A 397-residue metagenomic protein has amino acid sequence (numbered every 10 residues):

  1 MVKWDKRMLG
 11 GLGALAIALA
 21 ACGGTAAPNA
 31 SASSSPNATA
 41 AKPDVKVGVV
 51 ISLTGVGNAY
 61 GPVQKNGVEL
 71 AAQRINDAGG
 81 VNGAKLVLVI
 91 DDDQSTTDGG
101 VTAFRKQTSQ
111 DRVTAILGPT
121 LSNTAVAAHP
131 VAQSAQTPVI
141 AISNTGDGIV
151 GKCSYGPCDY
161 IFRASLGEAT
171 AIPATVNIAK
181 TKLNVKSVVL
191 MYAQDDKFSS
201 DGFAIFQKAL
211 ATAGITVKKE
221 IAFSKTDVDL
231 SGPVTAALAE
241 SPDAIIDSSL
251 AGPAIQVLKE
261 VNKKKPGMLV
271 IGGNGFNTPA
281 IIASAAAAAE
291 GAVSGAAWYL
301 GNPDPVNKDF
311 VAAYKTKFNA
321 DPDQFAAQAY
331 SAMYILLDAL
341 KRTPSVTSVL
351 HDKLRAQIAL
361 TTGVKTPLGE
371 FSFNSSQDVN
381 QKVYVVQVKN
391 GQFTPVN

Functional and structural regions predicted by a protein language model:
C22-A32: Bacterial lipoprotein signal-peptidase II cleavage site
T39-G67, D91-D98, T120-L121, M191-S200 (+2 more regions): Extracytoplasmic "Venus flytrap"
L53, G156-A222, A244, L336: An alpha-beta-alpha
A59-V63, A78-K152, F223-L230, P253-I255 (+1 more regions): Beta-alpha junction/loop-to-helix N-cap segments that form part of ligand/metal-binding clefts
G100, R163-V188, S200, L230-S231 (+4 more regions): Hydrophobic alpha-helical segments within soluble ligand-binding/sensing domains
A132, G202-G295: Extracellular/periplasmic bilobed ligand-binding domains
L258-Y330, P344, Q387, Q392-P395: Extracellular/periplasmic periplasmic-binding protein-like sensory domains
K317-A326, L337-F393: Segments of small-molecule ligand-sensing domains
